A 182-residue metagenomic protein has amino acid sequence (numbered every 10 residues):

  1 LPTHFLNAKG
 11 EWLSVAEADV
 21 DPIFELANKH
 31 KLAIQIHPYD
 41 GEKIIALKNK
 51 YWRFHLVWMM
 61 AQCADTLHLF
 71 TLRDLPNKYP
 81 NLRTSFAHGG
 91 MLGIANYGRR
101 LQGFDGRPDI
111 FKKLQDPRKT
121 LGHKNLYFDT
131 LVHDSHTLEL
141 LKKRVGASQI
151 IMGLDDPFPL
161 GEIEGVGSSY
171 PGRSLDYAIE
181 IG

Functional and structural regions predicted by a protein language model:
L1-T66: Active-site gating/metal-coordination segments in enzymes
A18-K29, F70, D74, L140 (+1 more regions): Alpha-helical scaffolding segments of alpha/beta enzyme cores, especially the outer helices of TIM-barrel or partial
P38, K48-T71, K78-Y79, R83-G182: H/E-rich (His + Asp/Glu) clusters that bind or coordinate divalent metals
